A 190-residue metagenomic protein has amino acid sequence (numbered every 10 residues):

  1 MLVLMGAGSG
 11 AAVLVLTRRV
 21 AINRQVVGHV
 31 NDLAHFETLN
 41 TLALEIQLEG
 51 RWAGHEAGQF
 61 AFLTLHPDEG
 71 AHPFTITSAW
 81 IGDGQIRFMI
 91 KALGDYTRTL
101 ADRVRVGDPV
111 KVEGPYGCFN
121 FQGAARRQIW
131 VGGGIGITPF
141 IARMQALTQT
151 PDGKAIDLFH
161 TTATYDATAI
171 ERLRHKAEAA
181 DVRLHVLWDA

Functional and structural regions predicted by a protein language model:
M1-V13: Membrane-embedded alpha-helical bundles of multi-pass integral membrane proteins
G10-K111, T148, K154-D157, T161-T164 (+2 more regions): Ferredoxin-reductase
G58, G134-P139: Gly/Ser/Thr-rich loops at beta-strand to alpha-helix junctions that form or flank small-molecule/cofactor-binding
G114-A124: A short, basic/flexible loop-to-alpha-helix module at the beginning of a structural domain
R127, G153-D157, R183: Residues at the starts of beta-strands that form the adenosine-phosphate
I137-P151: Histidine-anchored nucleotide/phosphate-binding helix
T168-A179: Short, aromatic/basic amphipathic alpha-helical patches
